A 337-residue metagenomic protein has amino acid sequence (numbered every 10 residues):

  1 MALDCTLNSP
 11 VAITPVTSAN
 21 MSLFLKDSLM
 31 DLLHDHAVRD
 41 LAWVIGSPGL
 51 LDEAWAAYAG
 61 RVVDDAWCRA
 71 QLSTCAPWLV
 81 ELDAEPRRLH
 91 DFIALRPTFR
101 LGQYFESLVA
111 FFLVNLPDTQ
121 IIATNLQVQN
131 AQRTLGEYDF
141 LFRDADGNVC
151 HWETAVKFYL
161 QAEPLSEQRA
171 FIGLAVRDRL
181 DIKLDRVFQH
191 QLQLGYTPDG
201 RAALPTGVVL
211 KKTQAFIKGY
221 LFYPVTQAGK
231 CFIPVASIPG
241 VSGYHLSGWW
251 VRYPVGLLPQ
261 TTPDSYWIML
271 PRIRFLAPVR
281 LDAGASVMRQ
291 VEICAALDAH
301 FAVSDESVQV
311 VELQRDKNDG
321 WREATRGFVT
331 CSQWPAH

Functional and structural regions predicted by a protein language model:
M1-H337: Intrinsically disordered, low-complexity Ser/Thr/Pro/Gly-rich regulatory segments
